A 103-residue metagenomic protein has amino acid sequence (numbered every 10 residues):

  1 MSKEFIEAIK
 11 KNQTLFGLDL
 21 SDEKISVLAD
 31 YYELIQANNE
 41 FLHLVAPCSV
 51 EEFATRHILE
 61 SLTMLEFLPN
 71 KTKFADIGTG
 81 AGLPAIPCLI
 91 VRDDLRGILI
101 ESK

Functional and structural regions predicted by a protein language model:
M1-K71: Class I SAM-dependent transferase core
L62-K103: Conserved SAM/SAH cofactor-binding pocket of Class I
